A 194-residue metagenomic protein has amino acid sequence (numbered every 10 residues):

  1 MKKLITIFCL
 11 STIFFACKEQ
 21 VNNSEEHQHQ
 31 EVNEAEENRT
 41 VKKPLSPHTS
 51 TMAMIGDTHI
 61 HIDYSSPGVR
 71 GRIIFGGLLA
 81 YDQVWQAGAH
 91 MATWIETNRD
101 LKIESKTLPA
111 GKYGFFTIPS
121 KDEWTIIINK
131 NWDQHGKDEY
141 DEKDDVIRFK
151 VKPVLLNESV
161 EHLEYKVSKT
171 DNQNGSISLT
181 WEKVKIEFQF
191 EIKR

Functional and structural regions predicted by a protein language model:
K2-I7: Sec-dependent signal peptide recognition, specifically the positively charged N-region followed immediately by
I13-A16: C-terminal motif of bacterial Sec signal peptides marking the signal peptidase cleavage site
K18-Q20: Bacterial signal peptide processing site
V32-A92: N-terminal secretory signal peptides
T49-I55, I95, R99-L101, L179: Short acidic-hydrophobic surface loop/beta-edge motif
S65-P67, D100, I118-D122, N129-D133 (+4 more regions): Solvent-exposed coil/turn segments that connect beta secondary-structure elements in extracytoplasmic/periplasmic
V84-E139: Mid-length scaffold segments of soluble, non-membrane domains
D133-N174, S178: Surface-exposed, gly/pro-biased binding rims or lids
